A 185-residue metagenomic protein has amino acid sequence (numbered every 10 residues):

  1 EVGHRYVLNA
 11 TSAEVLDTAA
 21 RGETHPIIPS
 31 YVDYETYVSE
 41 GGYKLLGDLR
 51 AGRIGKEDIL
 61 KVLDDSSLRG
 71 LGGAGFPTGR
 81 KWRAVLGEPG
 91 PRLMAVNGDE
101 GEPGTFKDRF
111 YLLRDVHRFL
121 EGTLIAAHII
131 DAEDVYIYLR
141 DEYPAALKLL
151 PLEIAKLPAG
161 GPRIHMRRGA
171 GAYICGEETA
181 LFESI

Functional and structural regions predicted by a protein language model:
E1-I185: Feature of Fe-S/electron-transfer and energy-metabolism proteins that preferentially highlights extended coupling
